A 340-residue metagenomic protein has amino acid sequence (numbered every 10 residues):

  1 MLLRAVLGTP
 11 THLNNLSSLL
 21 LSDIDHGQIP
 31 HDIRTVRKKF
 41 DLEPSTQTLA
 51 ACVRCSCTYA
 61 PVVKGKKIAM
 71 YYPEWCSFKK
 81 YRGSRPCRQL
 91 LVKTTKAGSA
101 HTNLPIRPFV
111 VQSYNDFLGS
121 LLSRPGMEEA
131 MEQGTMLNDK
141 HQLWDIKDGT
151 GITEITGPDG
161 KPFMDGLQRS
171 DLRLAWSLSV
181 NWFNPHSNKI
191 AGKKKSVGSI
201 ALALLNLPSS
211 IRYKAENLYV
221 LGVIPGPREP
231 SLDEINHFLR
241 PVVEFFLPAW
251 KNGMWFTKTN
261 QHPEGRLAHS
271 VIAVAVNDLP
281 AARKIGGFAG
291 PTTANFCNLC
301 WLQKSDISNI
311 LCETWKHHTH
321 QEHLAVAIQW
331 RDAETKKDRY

Functional and structural regions predicted by a protein language model:
M1-A50, P61, K66: N-terminal alpha-helical interaction blocks
T11-N15, W75, P86, S113 (+4 more regions): Acidic, Ser/Thr-rich intrinsically disordered and amphipathic helical segments
L42, G65, G192, P227-I235: Conserved, non-catalytic sequence blocks in retroelement Pol enzymes and Pol-derived host proteins
T46-Q47, Y71, T292: Flanking scaffold residues of small Cys/His-coordinated metal-binding clusters
C52-C55, P73-C76, C297-C300: Short cysteine-rich clusters marking metal-coordination/redox-active sites
K64-E74, A289: Short linker/helix segments within small regulatory modules
K79-W182, K251-Y340: Charged (Asp/Glu and Lys/Arg) segments that form or flank catalytic channels of large polymer- and nucleotide-handling
E154-I155, G160-F163, Q168-R228: Acidic, metal-ligating active-site segments
